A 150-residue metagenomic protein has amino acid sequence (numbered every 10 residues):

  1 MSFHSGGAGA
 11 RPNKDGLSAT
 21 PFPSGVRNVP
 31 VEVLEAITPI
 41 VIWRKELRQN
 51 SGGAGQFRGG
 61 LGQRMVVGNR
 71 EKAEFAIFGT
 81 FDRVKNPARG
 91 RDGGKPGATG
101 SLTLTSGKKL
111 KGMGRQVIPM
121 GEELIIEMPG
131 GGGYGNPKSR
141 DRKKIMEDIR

Functional and structural regions predicted by a protein language model:
M1-R150: Glycine/proline-enriched, intrinsically flexible loops and inter-domain linkers
